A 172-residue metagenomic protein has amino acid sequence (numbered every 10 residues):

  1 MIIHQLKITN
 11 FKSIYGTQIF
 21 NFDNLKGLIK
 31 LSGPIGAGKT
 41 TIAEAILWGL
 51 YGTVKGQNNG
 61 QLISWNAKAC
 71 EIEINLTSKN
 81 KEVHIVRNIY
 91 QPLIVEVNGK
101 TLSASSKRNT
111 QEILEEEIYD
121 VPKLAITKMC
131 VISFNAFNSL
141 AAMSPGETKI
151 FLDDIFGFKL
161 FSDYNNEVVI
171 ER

Functional and structural regions predicted by a protein language model:
M1-L102: Extreme N-terminal "head/tail" segments of very large remodeling/mechanoenzyme assemblies
K30-L31, K128, F134-R172: Extended, Lys/Glu-rich alpha-helical coiled-coil stalks
I42-A45, N109, I113, E147-D154: Alpha-helical scaffold elements adjacent to nucleotide-binding pockets in ATP/GTP-utilizing enzyme cores
G49-T53, E117, D154-F158: Conserved, well-folded catalytic cores of nucleic-acid-processing and energy-transducing macromolecular machines
K55, K123-L124, F161: Secondary-structure boundary/capping residues
N75-T77, D120, A142: Short, charge-rich binding segments
H84-K128: Glycine-rich phosphate-binding loops of NTPases
